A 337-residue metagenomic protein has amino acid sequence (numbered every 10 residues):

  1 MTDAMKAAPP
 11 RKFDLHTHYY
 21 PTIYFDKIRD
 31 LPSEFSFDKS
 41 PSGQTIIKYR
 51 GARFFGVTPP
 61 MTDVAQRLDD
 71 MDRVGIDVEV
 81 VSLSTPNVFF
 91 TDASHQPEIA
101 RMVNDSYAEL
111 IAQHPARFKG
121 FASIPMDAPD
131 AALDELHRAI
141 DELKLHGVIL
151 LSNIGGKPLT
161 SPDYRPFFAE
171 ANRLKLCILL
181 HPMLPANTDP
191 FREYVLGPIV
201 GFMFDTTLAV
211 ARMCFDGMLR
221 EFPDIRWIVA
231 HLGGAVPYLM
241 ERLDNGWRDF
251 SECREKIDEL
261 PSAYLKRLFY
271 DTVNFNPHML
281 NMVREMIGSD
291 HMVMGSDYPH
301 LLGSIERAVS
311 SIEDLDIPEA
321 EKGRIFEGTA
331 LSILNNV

Functional and structural regions predicted by a protein language model:
T2-L15, Y20-V78, D105-Q113, D134-R138 (+5 more regions): Mid-to-C-terminal alpha-helical segments outside catalytic/metal-binding sites
F13-L15, E79-V81, K119-A122, V148-L150 (+4 more regions): Hydrophobic faces of well-ordered beta-strands that scaffold small-molecule active sites in alpha/beta enzyme cores
H18-P59, A186-F204, G246-L265: Active-site gating loops and adjacent loop-to-helix segments of metal-dependent hydrolytic enzymes
R50, P115-G120, K144-G147, P223 (+2 more regions): Short, surface-exposed connector motifs at secondary-structure boundaries
D77-D216, N336: Active-site gating/metal-coordination segments in enzymes
M183-L184, L232-G233, V273-F275: Histidine- and/or cysteine-centered catalytic micro-motif in compact active-site loops
T207-V210, D249-R254, T272-N276: A general structural motif
G217, E221-A263: Aromatic-lined glycan-binding groove of carbohydrate-active enzymes
